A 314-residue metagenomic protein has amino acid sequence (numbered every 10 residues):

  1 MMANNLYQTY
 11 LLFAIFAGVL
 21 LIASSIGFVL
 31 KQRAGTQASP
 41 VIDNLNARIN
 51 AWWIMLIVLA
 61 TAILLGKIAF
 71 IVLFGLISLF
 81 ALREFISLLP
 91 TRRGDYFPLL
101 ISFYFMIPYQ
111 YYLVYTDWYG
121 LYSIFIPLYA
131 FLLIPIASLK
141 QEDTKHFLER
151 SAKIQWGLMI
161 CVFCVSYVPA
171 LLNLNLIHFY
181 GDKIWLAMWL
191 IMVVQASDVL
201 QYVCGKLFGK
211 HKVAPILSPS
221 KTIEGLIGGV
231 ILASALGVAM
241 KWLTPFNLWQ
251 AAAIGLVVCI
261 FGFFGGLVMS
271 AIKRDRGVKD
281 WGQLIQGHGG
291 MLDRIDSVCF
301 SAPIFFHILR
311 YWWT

Functional and structural regions predicted by a protein language model:
M2-S220, E224-V257: Membrane-embedded alpha-helical bundles of polytopic integral membrane proteins
A137, G265-D280: Transmembrane alpha-helical segments of integral membrane proteins
G205-G209, K273-G277, C299, P303-I304: Re-entrant/interfacial helical elements at transmembrane boundaries that shape and gate the permeation pathway
A233-S234, S301, R310: Hydrophobic transmembrane alpha-helices of multi-pass small-molecule transporters
L256-L267, M291-C299: Hydrophobic transmembrane alpha-helical segments of multi-pass transport and channel proteins
R276-S297: Interfacial loop-to-transmembrane junctions
H307-T314: Juxtamembrane boundary at the C-terminal end of a transmembrane helix
